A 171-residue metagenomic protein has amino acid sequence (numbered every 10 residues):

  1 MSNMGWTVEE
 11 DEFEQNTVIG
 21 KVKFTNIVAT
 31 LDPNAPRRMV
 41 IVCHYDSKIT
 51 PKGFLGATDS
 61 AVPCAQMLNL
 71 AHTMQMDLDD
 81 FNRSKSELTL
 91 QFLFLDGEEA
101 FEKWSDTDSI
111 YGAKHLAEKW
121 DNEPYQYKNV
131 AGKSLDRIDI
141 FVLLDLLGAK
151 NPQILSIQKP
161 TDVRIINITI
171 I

Functional and structural regions predicted by a protein language model:
M1-M4, M39, M67, M74-M76: Detector for methionine-enriched segments
M1-N34: A non-catalytic alpha/beta surface segment that caps or lines the substrate-entry region of metallo-dependent hydrolase
E10, V28-T30, R38-C43, Q91-F94 (+1 more regions): Structural recognition of the beta-strand scaffold that forms the well-ordered cores of secreted hydrolase catalytic
R37, Y45-K52: Glycine/charged-rich beta-loop-alpha catalytic/anionic-binding loops adjacent to active sites
I49-I171: Acidic/histidine-rich catalytic neighborhood of metal-dependent amide-processing enzymes
